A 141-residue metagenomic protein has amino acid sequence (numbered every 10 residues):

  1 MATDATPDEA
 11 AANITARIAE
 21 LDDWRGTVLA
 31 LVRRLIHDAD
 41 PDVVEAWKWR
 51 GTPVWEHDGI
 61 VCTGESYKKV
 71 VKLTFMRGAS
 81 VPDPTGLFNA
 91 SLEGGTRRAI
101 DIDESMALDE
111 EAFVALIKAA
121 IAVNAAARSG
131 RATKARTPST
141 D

Functional and structural regions predicted by a protein language model:
M1-D141: Charge-dense, helix-prone N-terminal extensions
